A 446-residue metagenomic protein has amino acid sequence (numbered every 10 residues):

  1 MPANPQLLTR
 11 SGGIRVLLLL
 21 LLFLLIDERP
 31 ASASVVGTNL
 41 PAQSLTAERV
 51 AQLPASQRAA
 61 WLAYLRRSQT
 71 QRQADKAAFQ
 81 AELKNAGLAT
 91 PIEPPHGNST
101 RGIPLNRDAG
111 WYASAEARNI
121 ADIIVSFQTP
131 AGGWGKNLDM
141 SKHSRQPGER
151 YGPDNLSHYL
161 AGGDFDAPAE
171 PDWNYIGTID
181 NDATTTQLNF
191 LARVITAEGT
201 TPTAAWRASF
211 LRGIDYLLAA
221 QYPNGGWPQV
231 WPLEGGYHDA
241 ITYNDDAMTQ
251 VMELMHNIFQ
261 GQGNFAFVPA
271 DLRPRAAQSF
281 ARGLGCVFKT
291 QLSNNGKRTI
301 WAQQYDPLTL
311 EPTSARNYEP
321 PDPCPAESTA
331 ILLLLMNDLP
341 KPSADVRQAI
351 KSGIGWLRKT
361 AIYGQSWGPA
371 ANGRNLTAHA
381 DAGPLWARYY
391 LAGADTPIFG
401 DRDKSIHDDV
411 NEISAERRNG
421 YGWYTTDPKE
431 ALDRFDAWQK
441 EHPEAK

Functional and structural regions predicted by a protein language model:
M1-G12: N-terminal secretory signal peptides that target proteins for export/translocation
R15-D27: Bacterial N-terminal signal peptides
S34-E116, N257, G261-R282, L308-A315 (+2 more regions): Terminal, non-catalytic domain-edge segments
K76-A89, D139-M140, G148-A167, P223-E234 (+1 more regions): Intrinsic, low-complexity N-terminal interaction/targeting segments
G102-A169, T178-D182: N-terminal carbohydrate-binding/catalytic regions of secreted carbohydrate-active enzymes
Y112-N119, T178-N189, S209, T242-E253 (+2 more regions): Aromatic- and histidine-enriched alpha-helix N-cap/loop-to-helix transition segments that scaffold the rims
I120-G133, S209-G226, A276-G296, A349-S366: Long, well-ordered core segments of solenoidal/helical folds
I195-T196, T203-L218, G235-F288, L335: Eukaryote-skewed repeat-based solenoidal scaffolds used as protein-protein interaction platforms, primarily
